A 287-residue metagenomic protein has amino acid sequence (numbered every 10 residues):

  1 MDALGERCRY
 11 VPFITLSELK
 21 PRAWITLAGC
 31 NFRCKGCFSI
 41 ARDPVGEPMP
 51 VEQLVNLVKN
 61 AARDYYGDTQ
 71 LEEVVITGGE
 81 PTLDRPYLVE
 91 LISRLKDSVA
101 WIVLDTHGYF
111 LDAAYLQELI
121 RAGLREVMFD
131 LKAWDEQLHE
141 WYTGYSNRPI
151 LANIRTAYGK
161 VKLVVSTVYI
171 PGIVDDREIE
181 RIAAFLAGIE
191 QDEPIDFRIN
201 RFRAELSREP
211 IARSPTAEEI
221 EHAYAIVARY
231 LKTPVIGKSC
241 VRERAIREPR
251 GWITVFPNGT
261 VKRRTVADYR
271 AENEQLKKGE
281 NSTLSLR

Functional and structural regions predicted by a protein language model:
M1-V45, N60-Q70, S239-R263, A267-K277 (+1 more regions): N-terminal [4Fe-4S]-dependent radical SAM core
W24, P44, P48, G78-P81 (+1 more regions): Short gly/ser-rich anion-binding loops that grip negatively charged ligand groups
I25, G29-F32, M49, R177 (+1 more regions): Conserved active-site and cofactor/substrate-binding residues in soluble primary-metabolism enzymes
F38, K59, K96, R155 (+2 more regions): Class I S-adenosyl-L-methionine
E47-V58: Short cysteine/histidine-rich metal-coordination sites, predominantly Zn2+-binding motifs
R63-G67, L71-E73, G78, T82-R213: Conserved AdoMet/S-adenosylmethionine-binding subsite of the radical SAM
Y169-D268: Radical SAM enzyme [4Fe-4S]-AdoMet core and its adjacent flexible, acidic and glycine-rich loops/tails across
